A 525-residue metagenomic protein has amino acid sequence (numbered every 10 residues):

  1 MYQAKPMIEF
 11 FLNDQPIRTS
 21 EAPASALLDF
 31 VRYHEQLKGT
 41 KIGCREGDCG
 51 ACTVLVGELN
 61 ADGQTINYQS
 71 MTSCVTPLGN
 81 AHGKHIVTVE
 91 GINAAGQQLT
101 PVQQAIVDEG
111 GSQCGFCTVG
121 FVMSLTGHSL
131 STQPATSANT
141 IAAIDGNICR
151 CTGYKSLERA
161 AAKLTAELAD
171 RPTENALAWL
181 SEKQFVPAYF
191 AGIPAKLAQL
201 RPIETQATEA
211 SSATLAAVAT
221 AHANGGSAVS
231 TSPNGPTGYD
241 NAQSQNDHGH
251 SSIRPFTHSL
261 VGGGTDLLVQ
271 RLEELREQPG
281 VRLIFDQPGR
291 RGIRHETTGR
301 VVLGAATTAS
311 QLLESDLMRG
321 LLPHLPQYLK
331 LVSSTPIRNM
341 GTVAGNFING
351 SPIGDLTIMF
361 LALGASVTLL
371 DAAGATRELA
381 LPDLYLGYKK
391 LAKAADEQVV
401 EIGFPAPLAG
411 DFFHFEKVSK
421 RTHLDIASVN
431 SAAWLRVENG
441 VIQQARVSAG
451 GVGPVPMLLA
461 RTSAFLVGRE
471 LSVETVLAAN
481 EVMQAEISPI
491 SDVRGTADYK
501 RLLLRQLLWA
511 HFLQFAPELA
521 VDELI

Functional and structural regions predicted by a protein language model:
M1-A213, A219-G226, Q287-R290, H295-R300 (+3 more regions): Signature of N-terminal electron-transfer/Fe-S-associated modules in redox systems
Q36-G39, G96-Q113, P134-A135, E296-F347 (+4 more regions): FAD-binding glycine-rich core of flavoenzymes that anchor FAD
C74-V75, G262, L268-E296, G304 (+3 more regions): Structural signature of FAD isoalloxazine-binding scaffolds in flavoprotein oxidoreductases
I92-N93, R300, A309, R436-I490: A hydrophobic, small-residue-rich beta->alpha segment in the mid-to-C-terminal subdomain of diverse proteins
A160, L164, Y328, A362 (+2 more regions): Stable alpha-helical structural segments in soluble proteins, enriched in small hydrophobic residues
A223, G249-P255: Intrinsically disordered, low-complexity proline-rich regions
V261-D266, A305, G345, A449-V452 (+1 more regions): Glycine-rich beta-strand-to-loop/alpha-helix junction loops that act as flexible
A375-G450: Structured beta-strand/loop patches that form or line metal/cofactor-binding pockets in enzymes
